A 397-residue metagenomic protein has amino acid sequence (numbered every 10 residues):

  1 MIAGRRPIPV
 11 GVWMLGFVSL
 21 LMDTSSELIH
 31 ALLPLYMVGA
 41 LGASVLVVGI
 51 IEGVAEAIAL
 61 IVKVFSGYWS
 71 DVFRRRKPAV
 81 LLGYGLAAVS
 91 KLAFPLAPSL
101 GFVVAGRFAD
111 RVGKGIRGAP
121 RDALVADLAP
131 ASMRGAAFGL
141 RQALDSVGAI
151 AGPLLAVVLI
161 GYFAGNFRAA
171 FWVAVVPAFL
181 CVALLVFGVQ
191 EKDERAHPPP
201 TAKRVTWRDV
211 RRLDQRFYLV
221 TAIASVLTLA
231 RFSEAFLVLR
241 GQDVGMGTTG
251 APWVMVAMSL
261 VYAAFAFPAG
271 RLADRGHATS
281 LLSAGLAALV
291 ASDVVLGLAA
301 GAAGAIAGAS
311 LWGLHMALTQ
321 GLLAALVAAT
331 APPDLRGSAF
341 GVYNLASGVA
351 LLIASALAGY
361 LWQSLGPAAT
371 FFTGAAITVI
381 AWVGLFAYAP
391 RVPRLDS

Functional and structural regions predicted by a protein language model:
M1-P9, K192-I223: Juxtamembrane intracellular "pre-TM" segments in multi-pass secondary transporters
I2-E56, F217-V254: Helix-loop boundary and gating motifs at the non-cytosolic
L35-A40, A151-A169, I353-A369: Transmembrane alpha-helix termini and helix-breaking/packing motifs in multi-pass membrane transporters
V62-R74, I160, F265-H277, W362: Helix-to-loop junctions at the C-terminal end of transmembrane segments in multipass secondary transporters
V72-Y84, R275-L286: Cytoplasmic membrane-interface "Motif A"-like loop-to-helix N-cap segments of 12-TM Major Facilitator Superfamily
G85-P98, A287-A300, F386: C-terminal ends and interior cores of transmembrane alpha-helices in multi-pass membrane transporters/permeases
G106-V147: Cytoplasmic helix-loop-helix junction between adjacent transmembrane helices in 12-TM secondary transporters
V175-H197, A381-A389: C-terminal membrane-cytosol helix-exit motif in multi-pass small-molecule transporters
